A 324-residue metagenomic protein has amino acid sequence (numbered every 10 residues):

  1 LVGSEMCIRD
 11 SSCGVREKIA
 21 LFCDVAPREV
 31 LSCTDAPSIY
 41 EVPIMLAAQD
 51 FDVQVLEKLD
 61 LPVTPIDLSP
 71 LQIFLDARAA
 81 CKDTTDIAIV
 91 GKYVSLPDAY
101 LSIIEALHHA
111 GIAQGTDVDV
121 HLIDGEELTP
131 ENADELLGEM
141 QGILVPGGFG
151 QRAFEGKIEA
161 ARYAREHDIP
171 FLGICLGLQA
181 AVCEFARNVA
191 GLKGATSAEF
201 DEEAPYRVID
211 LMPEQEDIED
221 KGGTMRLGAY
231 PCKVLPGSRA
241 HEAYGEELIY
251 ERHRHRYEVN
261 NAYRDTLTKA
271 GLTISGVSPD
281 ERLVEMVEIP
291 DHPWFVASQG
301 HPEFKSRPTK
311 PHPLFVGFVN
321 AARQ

Functional and structural regions predicted by a protein language model:
S4-E5, R9-L248, H253-D291, P302-Q324: N-terminal beta1-alpha1 cap of cysteine-dependent amidohydrolase-like domains
W294-G300: Short FAD-binding loop at a beta-strand-to-alpha-helix junction that anchors the flavin cofactor in diverse
